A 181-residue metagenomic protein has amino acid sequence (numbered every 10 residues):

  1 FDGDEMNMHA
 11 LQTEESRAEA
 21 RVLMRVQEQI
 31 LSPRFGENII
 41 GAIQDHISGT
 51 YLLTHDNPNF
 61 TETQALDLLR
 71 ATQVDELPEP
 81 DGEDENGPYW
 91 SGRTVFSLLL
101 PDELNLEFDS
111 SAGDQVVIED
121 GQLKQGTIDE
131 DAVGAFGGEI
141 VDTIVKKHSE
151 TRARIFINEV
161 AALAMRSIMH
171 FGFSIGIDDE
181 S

Functional and structural regions predicted by a protein language model:
F1-S181: Feature marking long nucleic-acid-engaging regions of large polymerase/nuclease enzymes
